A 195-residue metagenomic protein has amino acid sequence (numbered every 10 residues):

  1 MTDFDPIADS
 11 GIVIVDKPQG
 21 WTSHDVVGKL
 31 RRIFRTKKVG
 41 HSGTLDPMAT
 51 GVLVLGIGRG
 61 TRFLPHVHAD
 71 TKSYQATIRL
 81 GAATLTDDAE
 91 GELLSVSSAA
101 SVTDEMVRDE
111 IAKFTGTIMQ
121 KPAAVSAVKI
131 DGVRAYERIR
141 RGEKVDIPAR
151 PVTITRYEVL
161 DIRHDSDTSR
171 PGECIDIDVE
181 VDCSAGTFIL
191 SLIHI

Functional and structural regions predicted by a protein language model:
M1-I193: Catalytic/RNA-binding core of pseudouridine synthases
